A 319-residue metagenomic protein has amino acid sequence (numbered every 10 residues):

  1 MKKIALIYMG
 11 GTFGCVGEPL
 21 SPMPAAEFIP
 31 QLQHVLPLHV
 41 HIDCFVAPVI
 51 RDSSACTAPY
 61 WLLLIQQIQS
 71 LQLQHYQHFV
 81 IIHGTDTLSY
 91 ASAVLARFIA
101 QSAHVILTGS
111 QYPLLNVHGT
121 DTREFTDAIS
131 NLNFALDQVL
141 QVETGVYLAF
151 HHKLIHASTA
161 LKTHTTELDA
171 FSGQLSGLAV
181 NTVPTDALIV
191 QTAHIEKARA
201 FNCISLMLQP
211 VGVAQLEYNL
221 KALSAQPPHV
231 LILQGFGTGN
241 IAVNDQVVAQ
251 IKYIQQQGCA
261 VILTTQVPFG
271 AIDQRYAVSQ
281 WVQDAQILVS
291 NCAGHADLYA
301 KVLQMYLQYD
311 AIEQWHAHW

Functional and structural regions predicted by a protein language model:
K2-V213, E217-W319: Active-site histidine-anchored catalytic micro-motif
